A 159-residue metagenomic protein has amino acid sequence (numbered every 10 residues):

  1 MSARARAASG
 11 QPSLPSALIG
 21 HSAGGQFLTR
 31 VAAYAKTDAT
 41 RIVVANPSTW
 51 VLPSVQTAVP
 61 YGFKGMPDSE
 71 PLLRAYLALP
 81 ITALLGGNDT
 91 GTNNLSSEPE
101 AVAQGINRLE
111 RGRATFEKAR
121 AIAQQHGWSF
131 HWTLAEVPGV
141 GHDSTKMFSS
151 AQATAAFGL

Functional and structural regions predicted by a protein language model:
M1-A23, F130: Gly/Ser-rich "nucleophile elbow"/oxyanion-hole loop immediately N-terminal to the catalytic nucleophile in hydrolases
G10-P12, A35-T37, L73-A78, G127-W128: Extracellular/periplasmic catalytic domains that process cell-envelope and extracellular macromolecules
S16-H21, V43-A45, W132-V140: Extended hydrophobic secondary-structure segments that form protein cores and membrane-embedded regions
L18, A32-A33, A39-I42: Catalytic phosphate/metal-binding cores of nucleic-acid and nucleotide-processing enzymes, i.e., regions that mediate
A23-G25, N88, P138-D143: Short, internal active-site loops enriched in acidic
G25-K36, S149-A151: Short glycine-enriched nucleophile-adjacent loop and the immediately C-terminal alpha-helix near the catalytic center
T40-Q124: The feature captures the conserved acid-bearing segment of alpha/beta-hydrolase catalytic domains
S96, F116-L159: C-terminal catalytic histidine-bearing segment of alpha/beta-hydrolase fold enzymes
